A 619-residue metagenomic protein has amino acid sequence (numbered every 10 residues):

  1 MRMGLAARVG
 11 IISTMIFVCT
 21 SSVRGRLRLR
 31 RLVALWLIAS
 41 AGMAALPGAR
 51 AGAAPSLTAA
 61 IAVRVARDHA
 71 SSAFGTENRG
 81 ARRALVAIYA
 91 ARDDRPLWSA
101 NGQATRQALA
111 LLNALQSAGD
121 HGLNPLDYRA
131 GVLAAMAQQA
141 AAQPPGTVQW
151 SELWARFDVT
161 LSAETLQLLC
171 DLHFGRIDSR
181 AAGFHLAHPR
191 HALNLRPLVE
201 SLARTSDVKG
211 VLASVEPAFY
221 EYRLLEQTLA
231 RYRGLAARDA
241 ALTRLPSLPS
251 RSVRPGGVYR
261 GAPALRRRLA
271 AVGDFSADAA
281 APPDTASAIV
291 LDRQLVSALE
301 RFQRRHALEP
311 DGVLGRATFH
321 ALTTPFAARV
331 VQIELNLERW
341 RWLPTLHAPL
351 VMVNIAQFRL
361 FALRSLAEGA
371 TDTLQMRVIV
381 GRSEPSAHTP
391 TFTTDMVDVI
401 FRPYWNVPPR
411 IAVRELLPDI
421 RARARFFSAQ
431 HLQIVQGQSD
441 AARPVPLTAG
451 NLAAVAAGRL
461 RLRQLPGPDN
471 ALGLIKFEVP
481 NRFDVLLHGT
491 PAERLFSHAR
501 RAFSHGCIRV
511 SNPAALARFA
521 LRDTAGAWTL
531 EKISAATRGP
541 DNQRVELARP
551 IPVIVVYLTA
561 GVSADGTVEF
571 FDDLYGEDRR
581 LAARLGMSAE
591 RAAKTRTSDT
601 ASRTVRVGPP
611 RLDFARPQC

Functional and structural regions predicted by a protein language model:
M1-L27: N-terminal secretory signal peptides that target proteins for export/translocation
R8, F17, S22, L32 (+2 more regions): Detector for intrinsically disordered, low-structure N-terminal pre-sequences
R8, G25-R31, A59, V63 (+6 more regions): Polar/charged alpha-helical tracts
L32-A44: Bacterial N-terminal signal peptides
L46-R50: N-terminal twin-arginine translocation
A51-R83, I88, V159, A163-Q167 (+2 more regions): Well-ordered beta-sheet/strand-loop patches within structured domains
G52-R190: Cationic-aromatic interfacial patches
